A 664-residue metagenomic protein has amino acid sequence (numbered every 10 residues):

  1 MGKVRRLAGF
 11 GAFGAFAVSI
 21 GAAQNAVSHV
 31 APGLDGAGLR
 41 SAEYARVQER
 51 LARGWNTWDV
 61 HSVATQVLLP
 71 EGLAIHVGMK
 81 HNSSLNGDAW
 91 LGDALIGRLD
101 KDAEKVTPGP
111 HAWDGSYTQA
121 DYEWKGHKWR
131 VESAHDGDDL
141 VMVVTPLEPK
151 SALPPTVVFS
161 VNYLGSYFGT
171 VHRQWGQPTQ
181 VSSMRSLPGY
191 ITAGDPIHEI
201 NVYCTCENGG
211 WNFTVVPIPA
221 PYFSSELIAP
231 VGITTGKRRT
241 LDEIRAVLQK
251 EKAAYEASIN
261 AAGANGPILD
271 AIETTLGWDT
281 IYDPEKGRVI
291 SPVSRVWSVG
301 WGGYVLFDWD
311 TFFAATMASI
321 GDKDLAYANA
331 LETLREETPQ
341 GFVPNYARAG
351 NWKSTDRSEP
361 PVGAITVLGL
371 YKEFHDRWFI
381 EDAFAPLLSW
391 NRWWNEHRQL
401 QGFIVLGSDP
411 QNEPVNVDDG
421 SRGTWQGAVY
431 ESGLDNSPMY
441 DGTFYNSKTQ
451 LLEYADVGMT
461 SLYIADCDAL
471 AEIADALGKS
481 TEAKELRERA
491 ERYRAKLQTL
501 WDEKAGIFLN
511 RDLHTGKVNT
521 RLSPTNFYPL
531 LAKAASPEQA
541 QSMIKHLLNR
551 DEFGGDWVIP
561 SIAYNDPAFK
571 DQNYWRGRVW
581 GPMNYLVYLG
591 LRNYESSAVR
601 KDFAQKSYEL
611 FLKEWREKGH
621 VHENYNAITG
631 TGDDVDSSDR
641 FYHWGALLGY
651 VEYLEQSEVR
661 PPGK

Functional and structural regions predicted by a protein language model:
M1-G2, I20-A264, G302, T631 (+2 more regions): Terminal accessory carbohydrate-recognition/targeting modules of carbohydrate-active enzymes
R5-R6: Basic polycationic patches enriched in arginine
F10-S19: Bacterial N-terminal signal peptides
V18-G21, A535: Local alpha-helix boundary/kink/capping signal
H29-A74, S354, E359-F374, Q399 (+2 more regions): C-terminal capping/lid segments that line or modulate ligand- or cofactor-binding pockets
T214-G236, Q340, P344-V362, L368-W378 (+6 more regions): The feature captures the catalytic groove of carbohydrate-active enzymes
A262-L368, K372-E373, I380, L388 (+8 more regions): Substrate-binding groove/exosite segments of carbohydrate-active enzymes
L276-P284, D322-F342, A383-G402, R489-I507 (+3 more regions): Long, well-ordered core segments of solenoidal/helical folds
